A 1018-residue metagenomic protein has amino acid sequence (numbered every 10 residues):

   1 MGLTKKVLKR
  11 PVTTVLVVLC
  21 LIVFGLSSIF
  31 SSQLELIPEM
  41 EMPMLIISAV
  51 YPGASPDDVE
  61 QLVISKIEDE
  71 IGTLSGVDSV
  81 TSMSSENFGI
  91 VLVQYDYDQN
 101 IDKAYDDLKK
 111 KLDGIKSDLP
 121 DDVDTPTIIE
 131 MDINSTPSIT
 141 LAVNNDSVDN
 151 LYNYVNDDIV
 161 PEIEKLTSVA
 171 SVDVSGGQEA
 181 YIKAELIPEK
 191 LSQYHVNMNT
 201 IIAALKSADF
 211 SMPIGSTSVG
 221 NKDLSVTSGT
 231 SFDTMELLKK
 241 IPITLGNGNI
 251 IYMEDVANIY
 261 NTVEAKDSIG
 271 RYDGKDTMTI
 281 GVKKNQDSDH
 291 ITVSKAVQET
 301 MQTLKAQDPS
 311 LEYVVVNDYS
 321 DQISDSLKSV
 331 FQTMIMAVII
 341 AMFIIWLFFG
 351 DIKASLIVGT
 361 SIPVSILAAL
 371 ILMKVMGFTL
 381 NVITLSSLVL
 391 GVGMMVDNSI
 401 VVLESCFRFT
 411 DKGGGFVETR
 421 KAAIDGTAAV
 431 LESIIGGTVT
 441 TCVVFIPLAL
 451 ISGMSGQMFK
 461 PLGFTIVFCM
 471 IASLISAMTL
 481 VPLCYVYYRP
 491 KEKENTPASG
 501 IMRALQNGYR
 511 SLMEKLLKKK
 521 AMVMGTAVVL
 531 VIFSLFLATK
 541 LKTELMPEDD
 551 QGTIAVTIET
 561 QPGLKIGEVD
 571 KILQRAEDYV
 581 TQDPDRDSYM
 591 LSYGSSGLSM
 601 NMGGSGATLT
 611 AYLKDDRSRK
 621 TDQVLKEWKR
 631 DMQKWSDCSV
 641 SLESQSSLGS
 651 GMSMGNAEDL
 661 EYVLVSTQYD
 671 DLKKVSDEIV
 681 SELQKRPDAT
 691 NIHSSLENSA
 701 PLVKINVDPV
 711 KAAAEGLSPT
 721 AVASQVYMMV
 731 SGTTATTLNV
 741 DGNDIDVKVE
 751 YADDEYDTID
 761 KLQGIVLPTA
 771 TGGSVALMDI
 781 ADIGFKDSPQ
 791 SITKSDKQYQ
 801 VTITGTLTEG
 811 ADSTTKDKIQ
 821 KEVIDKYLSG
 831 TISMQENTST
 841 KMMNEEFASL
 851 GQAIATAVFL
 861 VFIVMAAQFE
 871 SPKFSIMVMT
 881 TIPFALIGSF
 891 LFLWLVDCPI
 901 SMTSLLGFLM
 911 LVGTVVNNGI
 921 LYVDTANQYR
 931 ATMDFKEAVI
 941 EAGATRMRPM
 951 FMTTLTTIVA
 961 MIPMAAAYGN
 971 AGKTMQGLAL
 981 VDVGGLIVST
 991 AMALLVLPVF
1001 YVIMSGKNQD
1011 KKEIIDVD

Functional and structural regions predicted by a protein language model:
M1-L34, A428-V430, L483, P497-P547: Signature of alpha-helical transmembrane segments and their immediate interfacial
K6, I37, S48, I90 (+9 more regions): Extracytoplasmic/periplasmic membrane-proximal domains and adjacent transmembrane bundles of envelope biogenesis
K9-V12, L19-D58, D113-D122, L245 (+6 more regions): Transmembrane helices with small-residue packing motifs
G25-F30, E35, I339-R408, F468 (+5 more regions): Hydrophobic transmembrane alpha-helices and their membrane-interface caps in long multi-pass transport proteins
S55-L62, D98-D107, P137-A142, D146-D157 (+16 more regions): Solvent-exposed, non-transmembrane alpha-helical starts
V59-E130, E189-F210, S231, G567-N656 (+1 more regions): Solvent-exposed, membrane-proximal periplasmic/extracellular interface segments of envelope transport and secretion
V316, L327, L403, F409-V439 (+3 more regions): Helix-loop junctions and hydrophobic alpha-helical segments within the transmembrane domains of large membrane
V392-C406, V430-L450, Q457-T496, L609 (+4 more regions): Transmembrane alpha-helices and their membrane-interface boundaries in multi-pass membrane transporters and channels
